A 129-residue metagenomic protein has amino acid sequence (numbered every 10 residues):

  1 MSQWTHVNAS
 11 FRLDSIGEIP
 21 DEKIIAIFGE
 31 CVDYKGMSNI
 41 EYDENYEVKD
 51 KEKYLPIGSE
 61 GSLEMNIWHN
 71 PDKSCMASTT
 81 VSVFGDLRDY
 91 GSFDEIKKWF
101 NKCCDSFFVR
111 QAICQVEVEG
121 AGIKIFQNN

Functional and structural regions predicted by a protein language model:
M1-Y34: Short, extreme N-terminal segment that most often corresponds to the first beta-strand
A26-V32, E44-N129: Charged interaction segments
N39-E41: Surface patches in mature domains of proteins
